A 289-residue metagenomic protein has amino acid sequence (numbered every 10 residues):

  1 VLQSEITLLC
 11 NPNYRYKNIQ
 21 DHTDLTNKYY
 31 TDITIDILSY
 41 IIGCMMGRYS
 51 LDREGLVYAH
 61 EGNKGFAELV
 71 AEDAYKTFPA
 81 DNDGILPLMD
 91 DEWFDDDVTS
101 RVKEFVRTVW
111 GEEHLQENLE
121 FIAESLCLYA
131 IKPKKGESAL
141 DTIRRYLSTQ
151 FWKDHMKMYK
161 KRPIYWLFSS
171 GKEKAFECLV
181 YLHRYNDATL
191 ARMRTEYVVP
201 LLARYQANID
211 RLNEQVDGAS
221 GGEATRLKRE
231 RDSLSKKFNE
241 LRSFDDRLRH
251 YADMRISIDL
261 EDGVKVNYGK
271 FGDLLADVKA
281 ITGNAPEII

Functional and structural regions predicted by a protein language model:
L2-I289: Terminal accessory regions of large proteins
